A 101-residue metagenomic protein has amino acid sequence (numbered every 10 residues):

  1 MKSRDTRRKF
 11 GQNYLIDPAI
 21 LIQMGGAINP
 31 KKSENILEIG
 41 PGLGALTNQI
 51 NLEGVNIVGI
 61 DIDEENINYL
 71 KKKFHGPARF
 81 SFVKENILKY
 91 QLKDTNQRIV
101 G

Functional and structural regions predicted by a protein language model:
M1-G101: Catalytic cores of RNA-modifying enzymes
